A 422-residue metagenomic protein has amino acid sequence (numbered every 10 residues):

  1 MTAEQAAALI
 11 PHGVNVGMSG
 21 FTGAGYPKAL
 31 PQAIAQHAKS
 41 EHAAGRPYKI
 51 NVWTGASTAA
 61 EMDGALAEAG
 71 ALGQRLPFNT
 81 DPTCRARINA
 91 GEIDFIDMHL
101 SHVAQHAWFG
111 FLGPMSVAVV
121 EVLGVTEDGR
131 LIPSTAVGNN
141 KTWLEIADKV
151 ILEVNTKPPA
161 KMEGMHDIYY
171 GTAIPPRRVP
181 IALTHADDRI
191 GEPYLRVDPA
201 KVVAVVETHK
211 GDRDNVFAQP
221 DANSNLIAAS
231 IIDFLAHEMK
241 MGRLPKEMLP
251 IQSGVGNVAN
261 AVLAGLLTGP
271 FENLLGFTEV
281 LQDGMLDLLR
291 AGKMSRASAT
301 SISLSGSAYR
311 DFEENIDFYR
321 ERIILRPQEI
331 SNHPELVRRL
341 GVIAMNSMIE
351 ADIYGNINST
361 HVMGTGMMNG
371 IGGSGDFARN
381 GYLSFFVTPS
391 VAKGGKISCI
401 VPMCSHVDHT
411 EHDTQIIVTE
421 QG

Functional and structural regions predicted by a protein language model:
M1-Q421: Conserved alpha/beta enzyme-core scaffold
